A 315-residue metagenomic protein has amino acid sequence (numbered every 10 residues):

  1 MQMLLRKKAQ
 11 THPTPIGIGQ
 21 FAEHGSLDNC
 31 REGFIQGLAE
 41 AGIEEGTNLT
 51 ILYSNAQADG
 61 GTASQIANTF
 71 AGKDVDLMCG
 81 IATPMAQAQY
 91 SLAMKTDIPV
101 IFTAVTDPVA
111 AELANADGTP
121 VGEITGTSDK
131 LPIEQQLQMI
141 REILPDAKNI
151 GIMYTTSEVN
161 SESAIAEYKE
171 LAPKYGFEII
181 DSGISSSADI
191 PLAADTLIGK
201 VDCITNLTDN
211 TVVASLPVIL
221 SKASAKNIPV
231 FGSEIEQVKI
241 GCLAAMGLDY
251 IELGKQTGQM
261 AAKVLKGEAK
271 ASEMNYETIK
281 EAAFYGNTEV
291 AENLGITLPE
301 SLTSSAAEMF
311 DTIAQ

Functional and structural regions predicted by a protein language model:
M1-P15, Q315: Short, low-complexity disordered leader/linker segments with a strong preference for bacterial N-terminal type II
P13-A41, L52-G61, S157-V159, T211: Extracytoplasmic "Venus flytrap"
F34, T125-A172, N275-V290: An alpha-beta-alpha
L52-N115, D209-S224, I228: Beta-alpha junction/loop-to-helix N-cap segments that form part of ligand/metal-binding clefts
A88, A93-I133, S233-A244: Flexible loop/hinge segments that line or gate small-molecule binding clefts
D107-A147, L248-A269: Hydrophobic alpha-helical segments within soluble ligand-binding/sensing domains
V159-E234: Pocket-lining segment of extracytoplasmic ligand-binding domains
K263-Q315: Hinge/cleft segment of the Venus flytrap/periplasmic-binding protein
